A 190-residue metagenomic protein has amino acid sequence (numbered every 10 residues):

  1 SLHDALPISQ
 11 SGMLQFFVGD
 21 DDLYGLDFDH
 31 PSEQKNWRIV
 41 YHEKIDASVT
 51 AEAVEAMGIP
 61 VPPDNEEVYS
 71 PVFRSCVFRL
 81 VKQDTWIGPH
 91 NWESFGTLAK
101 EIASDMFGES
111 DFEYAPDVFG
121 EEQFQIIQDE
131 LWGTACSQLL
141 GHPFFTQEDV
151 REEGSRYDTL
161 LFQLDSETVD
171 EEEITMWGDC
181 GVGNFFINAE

Functional and structural regions predicted by a protein language model:
S1, A5-E190: Preference for intrinsically disordered or flexible, low-complexity segments and adjacent hinge/connector residues
